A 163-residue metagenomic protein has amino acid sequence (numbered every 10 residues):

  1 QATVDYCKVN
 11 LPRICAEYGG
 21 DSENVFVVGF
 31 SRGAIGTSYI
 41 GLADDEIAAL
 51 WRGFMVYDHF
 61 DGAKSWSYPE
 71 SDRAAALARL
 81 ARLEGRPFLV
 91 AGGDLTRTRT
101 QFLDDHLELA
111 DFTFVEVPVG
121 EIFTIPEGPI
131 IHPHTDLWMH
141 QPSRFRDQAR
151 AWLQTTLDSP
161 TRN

Functional and structural regions predicted by a protein language model:
Q1, S22-N24, F60-A63: Surface-exposed cleft-lining segments at the edges of enzyme active sites
Q1-C7, R32-A34, S65, P69 (+1 more regions): Phosphate/oxyanion-binding active-site loops and adjacent basic polyanion-contact surfaces
Q1-G19: Alpha/beta-hydrolase active-site loop
I14-D21, D44-A48, L77-R82, R162: Surface-exposed acidic, glycine-flexible loop patches that form ligand/cofactor-binding and adhesion interfaces
G19-S31, F54: Alpha/beta-hydrolase fold nucleophile elbow
A34-E46: Short glycine-enriched nucleophile-adjacent loop and the immediately C-terminal alpha-helix near the catalytic center
E46-R144: The feature captures the conserved acid-bearing segment of alpha/beta-hydrolase catalytic domains
M139-N163: Catalytic active-site module of serine/aspartate enzymes centered on a nucleophile-bearing elbow/loop
